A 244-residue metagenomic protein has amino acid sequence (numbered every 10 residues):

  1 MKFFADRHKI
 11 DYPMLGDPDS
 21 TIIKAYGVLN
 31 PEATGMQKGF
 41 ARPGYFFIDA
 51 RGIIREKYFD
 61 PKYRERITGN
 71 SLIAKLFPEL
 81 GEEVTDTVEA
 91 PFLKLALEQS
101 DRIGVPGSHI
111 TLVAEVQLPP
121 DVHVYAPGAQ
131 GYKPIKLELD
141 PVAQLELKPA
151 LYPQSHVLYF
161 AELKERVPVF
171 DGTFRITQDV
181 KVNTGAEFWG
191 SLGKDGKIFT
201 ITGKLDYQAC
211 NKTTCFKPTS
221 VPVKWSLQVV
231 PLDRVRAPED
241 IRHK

Functional and structural regions predicted by a protein language model:
M1-R42: Short, internal strand/loop/helix patches that form the active-site neighborhood or redox-interaction surface
D6, G27, I53, F77-G81 (+1 more regions): Sec-exported extracytoplasmic/periplasmic mature domains
D17, I48-D49, K212: Short, acidic, Ser/Thr-enriched surface-loop or helix-capping motifs
D19-S20, R51, V142, N183: Solvent-exposed coil/turn segments that connect beta secondary-structure elements in extracytoplasmic/periplasmic
Q37-L97: Thiol-/selenol-based redox modules, centered on thioredoxin-like and closely related oxidoreductase domains
I73-K244: Extracellular/lumen-exposed scaffold segments
